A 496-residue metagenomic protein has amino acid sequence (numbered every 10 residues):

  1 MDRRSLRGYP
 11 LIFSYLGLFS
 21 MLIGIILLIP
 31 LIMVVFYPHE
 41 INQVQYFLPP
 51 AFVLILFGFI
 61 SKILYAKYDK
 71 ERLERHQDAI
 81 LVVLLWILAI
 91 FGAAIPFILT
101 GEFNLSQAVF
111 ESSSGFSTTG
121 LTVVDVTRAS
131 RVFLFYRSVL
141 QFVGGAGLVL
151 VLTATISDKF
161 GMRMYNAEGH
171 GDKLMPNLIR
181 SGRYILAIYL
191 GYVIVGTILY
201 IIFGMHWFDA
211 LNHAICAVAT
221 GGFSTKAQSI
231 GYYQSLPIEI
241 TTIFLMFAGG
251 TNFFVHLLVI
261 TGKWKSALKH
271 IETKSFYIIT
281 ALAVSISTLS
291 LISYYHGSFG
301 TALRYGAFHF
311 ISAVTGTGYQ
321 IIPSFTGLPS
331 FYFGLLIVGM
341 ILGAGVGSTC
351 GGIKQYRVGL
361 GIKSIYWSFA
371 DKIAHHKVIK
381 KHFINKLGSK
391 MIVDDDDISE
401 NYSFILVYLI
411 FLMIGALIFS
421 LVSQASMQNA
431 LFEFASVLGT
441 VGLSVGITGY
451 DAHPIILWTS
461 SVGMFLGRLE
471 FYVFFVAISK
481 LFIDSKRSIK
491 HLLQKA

Functional and structural regions predicted by a protein language model:
M1-A496: Membrane-proximal intracellular helices of multi-pass ion channels
